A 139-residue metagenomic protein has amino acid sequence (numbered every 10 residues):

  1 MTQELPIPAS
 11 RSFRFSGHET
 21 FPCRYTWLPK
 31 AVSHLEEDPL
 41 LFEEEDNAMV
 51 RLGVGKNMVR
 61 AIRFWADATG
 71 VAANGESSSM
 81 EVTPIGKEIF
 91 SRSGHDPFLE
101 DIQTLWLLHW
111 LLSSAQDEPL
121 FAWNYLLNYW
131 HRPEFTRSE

Functional and structural regions predicted by a protein language model:
T2-E139: Donor-sugar nucleotide-binding helix/loop cap in glycosyltransferases
